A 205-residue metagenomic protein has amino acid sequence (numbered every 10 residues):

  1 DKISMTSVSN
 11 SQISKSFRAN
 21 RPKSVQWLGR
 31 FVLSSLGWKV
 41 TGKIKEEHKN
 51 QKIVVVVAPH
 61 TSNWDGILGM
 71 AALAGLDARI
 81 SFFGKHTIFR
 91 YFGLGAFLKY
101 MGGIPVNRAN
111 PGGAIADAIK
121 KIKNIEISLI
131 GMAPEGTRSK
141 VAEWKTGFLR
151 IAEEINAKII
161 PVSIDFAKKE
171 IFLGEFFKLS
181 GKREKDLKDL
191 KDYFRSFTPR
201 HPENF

Functional and structural regions predicted by a protein language model:
I3-T41: Extreme N-terminal tail/first-helix region
R18, S35-S196, N204-F205: Soluble catalytic domains of membrane acyltransferases
